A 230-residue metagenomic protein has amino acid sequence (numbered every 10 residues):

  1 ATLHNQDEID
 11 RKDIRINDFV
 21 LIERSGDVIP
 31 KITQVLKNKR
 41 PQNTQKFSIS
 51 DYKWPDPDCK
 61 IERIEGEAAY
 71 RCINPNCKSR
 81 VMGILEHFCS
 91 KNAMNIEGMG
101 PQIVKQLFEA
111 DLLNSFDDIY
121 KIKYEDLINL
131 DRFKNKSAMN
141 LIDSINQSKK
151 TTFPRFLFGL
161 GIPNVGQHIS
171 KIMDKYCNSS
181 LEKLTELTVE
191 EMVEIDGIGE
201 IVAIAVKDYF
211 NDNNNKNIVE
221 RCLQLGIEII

Functional and structural regions predicted by a protein language model:
A1-D7: Short, structured beta-strand/loop micro-motifs enriched in basic residues and often containing a Trp
R15, D27-I230: Accessory alpha-helical DNA-binding modules that contact the DNA backbone or grooves
